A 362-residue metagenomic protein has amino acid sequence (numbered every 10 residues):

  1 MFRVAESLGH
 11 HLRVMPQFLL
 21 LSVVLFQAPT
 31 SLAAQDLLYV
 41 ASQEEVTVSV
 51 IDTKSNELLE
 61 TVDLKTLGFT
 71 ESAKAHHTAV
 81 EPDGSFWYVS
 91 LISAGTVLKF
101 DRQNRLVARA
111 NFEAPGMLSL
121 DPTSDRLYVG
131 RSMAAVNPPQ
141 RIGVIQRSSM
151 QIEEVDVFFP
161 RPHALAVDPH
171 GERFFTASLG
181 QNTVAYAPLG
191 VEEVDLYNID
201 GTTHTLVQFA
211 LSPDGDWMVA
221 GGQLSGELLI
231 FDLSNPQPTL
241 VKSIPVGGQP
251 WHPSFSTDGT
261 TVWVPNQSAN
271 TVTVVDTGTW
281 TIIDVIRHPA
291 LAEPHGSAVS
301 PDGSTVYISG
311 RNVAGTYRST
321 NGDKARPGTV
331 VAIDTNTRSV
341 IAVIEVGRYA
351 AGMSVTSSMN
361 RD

Functional and structural regions predicted by a protein language model:
M1-V14: N-terminal secretory signal peptides that target proteins for export/translocation
H10, S22-V23, D156, I244: Hydrophobic residues within membrane-embedded alpha helices
V14-Q27: Bacterial N-terminal signal peptides
L32-D362: Predominantly soluble domains enriched in secretory-pathway, periplasmic, or organellar proteins
